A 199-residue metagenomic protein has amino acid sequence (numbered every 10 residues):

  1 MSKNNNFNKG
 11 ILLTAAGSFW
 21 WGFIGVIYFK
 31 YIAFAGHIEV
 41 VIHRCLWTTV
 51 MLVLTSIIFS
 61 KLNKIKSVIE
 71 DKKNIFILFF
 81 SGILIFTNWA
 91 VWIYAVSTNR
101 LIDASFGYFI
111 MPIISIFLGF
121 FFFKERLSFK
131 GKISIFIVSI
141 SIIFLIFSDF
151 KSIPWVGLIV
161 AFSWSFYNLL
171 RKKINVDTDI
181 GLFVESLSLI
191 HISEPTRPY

Functional and structural regions predicted by a protein language model:
M1-E39, I140-K173: Glycine-/small-residue-enriched transmembrane alpha-helix faces in small-molecule transporters and effluxers
T14, D71-F76, L127-V138, G157-I159 (+1 more regions): Cytoplasmic-side transmembrane-helix entry/capping segments in multi-pass membrane proteins
G22, G82, F86, P112-F117 (+1 more regions): Hydrophobic/small/kink-forming positions within alpha-helical transmembrane segments of polytopic membrane proteins
Y31-I32, V40, R44, A95-V96 (+3 more regions): Hydrophobic/aromatic residues within transmembrane alpha-helices of multi-pass small-molecule transporters
E39-T48, Y94-M111, S152-A161: Structural signature of hydrophobic alpha-helical transmembrane segments
I65-I102, F144: Specific transmembrane alpha-helical segments of multi-pass solute transporters/efflux pumps, especially DMT/EamA
Y94, M111-G131: C-terminal transmembrane-helix exit sites in multi-pass transporters
I190, E194-Y199: Single conserved hydrophobic/aromatic residue that forms the stacking wall/gate of nucleotide- or nucleobase-binding
